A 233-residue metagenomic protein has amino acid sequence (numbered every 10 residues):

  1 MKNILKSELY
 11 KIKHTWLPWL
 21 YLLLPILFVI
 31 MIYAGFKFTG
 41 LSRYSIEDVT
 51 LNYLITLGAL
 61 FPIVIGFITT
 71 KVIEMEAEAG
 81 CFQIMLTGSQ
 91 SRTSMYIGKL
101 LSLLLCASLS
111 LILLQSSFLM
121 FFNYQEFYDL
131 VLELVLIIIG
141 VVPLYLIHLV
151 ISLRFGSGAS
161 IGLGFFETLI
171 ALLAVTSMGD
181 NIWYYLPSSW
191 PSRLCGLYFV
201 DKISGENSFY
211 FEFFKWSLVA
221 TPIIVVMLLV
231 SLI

Functional and structural regions predicted by a protein language model:
M1-L9, I46-L54, E74-M85, A107-L109 (+1 more regions): Hydrophobic alpha-helical transmembrane segments
M1-P25: Aromatic- and glycine-rich beta-strand/loop motifs that create alpha-glucan
W16, L20, S94, K99 (+1 more regions): Residue-level recognition of membrane-helix boundary sites in multi-pass small-molecule transporters
L24-I65, T69, G98-S157, F165 (+2 more regions): Secretory targeting signals
G35-E47, E167-I233: Terminal transmembrane helical anchor/hairpin motif
T70-L104: Helix-loop-helix units of permease transmembrane domains in multi-pass membrane transporters, especially ABC
